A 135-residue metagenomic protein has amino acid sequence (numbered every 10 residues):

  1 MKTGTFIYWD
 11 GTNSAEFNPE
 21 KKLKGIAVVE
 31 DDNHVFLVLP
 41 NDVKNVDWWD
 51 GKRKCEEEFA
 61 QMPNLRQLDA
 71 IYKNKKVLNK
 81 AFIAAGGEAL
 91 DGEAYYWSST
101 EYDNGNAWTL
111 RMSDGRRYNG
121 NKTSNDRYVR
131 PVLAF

Functional and structural regions predicted by a protein language model:
M1-A60, A94, G105-T109, Y128-V132: Extracellular adhesion/carbohydrate-recognition regions
W48-Q61, L65-T123, V132-F135: An exposed tryptophan-centered "aromatic clamp" motif
